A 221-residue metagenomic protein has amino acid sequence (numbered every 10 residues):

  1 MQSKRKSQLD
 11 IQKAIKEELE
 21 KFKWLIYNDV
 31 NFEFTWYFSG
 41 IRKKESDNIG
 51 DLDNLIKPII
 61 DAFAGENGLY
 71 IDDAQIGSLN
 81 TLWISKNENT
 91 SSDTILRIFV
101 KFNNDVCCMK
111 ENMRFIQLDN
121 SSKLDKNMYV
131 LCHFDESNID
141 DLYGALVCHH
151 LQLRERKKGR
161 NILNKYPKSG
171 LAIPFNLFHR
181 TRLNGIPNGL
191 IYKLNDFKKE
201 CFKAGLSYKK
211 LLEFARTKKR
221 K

Functional and structural regions predicted by a protein language model:
M1-K221: Acidic, proline/glycine-enriched N-terminal capping motif
